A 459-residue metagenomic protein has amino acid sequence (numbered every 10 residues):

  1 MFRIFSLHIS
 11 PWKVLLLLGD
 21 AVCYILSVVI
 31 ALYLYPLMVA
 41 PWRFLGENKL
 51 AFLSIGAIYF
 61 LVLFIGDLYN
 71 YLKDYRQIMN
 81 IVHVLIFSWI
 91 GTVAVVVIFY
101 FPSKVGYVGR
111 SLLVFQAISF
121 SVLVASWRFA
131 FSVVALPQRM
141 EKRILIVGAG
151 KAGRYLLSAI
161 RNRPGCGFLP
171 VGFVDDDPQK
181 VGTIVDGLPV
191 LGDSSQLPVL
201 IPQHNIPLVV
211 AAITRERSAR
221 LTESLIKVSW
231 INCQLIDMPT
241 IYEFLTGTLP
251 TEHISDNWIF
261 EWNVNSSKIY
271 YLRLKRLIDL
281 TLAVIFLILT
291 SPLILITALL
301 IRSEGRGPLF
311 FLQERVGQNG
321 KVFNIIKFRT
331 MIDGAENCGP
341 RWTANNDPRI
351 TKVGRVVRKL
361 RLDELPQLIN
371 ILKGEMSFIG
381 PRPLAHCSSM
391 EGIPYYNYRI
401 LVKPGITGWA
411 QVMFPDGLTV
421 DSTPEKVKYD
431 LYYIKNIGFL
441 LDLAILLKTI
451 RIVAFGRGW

Functional and structural regions predicted by a protein language model:
M1-M140, I144, F168, W459: Signature of alpha-helical transmembrane segments in polytopic membrane proteins
V29, L34-P36, A40, F131-T248: A solvent-exposed beta-alpha-beta segment
V84-S88, M140-A159, P308-M331: Membrane-cytosol interface motif
P178-V181, Y242-E252, F310-R349, I406-D430: Short, glycine-rich, amphipathic interfacial segments at transmembrane boundaries or analogous
T246-I285, L309-Q313, P415-F439: Glycine-rich flexible loop motifs, especially short His-Gly-Gly/GGXG/HXGH segments used as catalytic or interaction
Y270-G334, N370, F439, A444-W459: A hydrophobic, helix-centered structural microdomain
T343-P404, I445-T449, V453: A short, structured surface patch at a secondary-structure boundary
T351, K373, Y395-W459: C-terminal terminal-structure detector
